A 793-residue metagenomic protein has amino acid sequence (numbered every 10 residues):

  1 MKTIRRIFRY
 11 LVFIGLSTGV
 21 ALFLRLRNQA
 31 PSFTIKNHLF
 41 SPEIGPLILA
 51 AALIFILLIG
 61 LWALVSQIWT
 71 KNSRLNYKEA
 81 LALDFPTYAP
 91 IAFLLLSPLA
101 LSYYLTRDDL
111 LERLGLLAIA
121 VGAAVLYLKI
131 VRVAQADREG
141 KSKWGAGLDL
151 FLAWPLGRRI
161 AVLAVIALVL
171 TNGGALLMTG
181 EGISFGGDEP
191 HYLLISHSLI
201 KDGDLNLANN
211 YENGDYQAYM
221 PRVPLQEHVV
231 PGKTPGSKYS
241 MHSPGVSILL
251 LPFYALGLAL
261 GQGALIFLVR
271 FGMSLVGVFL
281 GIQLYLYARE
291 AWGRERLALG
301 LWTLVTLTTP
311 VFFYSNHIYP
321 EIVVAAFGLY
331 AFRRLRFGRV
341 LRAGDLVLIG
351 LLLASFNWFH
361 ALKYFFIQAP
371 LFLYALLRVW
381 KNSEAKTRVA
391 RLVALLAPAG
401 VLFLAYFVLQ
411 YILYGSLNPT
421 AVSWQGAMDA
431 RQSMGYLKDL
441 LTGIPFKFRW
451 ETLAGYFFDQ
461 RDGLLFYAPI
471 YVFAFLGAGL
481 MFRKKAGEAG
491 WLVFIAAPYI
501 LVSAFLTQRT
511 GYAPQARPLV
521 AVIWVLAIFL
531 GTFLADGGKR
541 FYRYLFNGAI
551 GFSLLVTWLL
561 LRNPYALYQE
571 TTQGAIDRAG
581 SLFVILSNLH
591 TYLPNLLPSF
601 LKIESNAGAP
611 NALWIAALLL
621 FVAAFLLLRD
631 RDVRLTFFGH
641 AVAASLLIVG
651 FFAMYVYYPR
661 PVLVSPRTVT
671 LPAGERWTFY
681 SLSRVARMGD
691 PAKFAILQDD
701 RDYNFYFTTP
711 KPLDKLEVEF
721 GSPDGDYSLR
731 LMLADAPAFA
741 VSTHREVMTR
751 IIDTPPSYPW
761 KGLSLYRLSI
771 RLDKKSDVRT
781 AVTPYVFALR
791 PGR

Functional and structural regions predicted by a protein language model:
M1-G19, P42-L94, L105-L177, V379 (+2 more regions): Start-transfer (signal-anchor) and selected internal transmembrane alpha helices of multi-pass inner/ER membrane
R25, Y374, R391-G477, W491-S503 (+2 more regions): Membrane-lumen/periplasm interface segments of specific transmembrane helices in polyprenyl phosphate-linked
I56-K71, V133-Q135, F372-L376, N382 (+6 more regions): Hydrophobic, aromatic-rich transmembrane alpha-helices and their immediate juxtamembrane boundary segments
K78, L83-A92, I282-L307, A325-A326 (+2 more regions): Transmembrane-helix signature of polytopic, membrane-embedded enzymes that assemble or transfer cell-envelope glycans
S196, W302, T306, R334 (+4 more regions): Membrane-interface alpha helices of multi-pass inner-membrane proteins
K201-F271, S423-K447, T507: Interfacial juxtamembrane loops and adjacent helix segments that form the catalytic/substrate-binding surfaces
L268-W292, Y330, G479: Transmembrane-helix motifs of polytopic, lipid-linked glycan transferases
F332-L341, F365-F403, V408, L476-K485 (+2 more regions): Perimembrane helix-loop-helix junctions
